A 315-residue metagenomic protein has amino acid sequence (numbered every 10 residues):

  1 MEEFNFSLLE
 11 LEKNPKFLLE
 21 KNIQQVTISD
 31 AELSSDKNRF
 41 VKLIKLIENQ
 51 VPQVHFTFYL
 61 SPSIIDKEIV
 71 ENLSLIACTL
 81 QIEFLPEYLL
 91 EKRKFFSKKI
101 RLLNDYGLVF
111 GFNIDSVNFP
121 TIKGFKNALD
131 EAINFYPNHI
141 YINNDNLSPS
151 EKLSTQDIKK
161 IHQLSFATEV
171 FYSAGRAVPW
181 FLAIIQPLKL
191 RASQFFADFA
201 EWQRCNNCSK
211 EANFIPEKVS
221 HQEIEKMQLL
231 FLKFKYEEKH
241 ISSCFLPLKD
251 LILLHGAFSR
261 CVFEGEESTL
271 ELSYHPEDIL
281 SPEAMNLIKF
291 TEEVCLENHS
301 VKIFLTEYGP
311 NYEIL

Functional and structural regions predicted by a protein language model:
E2-F4, L8-N113, N118: Conserved SAM/AdoMet-binding glycine-rich loop
K13-K16, E20, K45, E71 (+4 more regions): A broad, structural surface signal
V41-P52, I76, G124-H139, L188-L190: Short, electropositive alpha-helical surface patch
T57-Y59, E87-L90, L108, N113 (+2 more regions): Short, surface-exposed, charge-dense and proline/glycine-enriched linear segments
S116-F125, N134-I158, H162-L164, E169-S193: Flexible glycine/acidic-rich beta-alpha junction loops that bind and position SAM and/or redox cofactors in anaerobic
F166-L315: Radical SAM enzyme core and accessory elements
